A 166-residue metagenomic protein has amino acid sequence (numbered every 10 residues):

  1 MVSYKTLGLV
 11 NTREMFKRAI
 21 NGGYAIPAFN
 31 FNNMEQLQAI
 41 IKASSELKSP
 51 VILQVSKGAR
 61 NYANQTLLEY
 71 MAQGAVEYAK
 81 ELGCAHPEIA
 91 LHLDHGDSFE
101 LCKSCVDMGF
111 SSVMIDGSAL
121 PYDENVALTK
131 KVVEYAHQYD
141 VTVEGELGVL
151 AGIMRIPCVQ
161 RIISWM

Functional and structural regions predicted by a protein language model:
M1-P27, G74-V76, K80-G83: N-terminal amphipathic alpha-helix/helix-capping segment at the start of soluble metabolic enzymes
L7-I20, F29, E35-L53: N-terminal glycine-rich anion-binding loops that anchor highly charged ligand groups
N21-A25, L47-V51, C84-I89, F110-S111 (+1 more regions): Short, well-ordered coil/turn segments that N-cap beta-strands
I26-N30, V51-V55, I89-H95, V113-I115 (+1 more regions): Hydrophobic faces of well-ordered beta-strands that scaffold small-molecule active sites in alpha/beta enzyme cores
E35-Q38, Y62-E69, H95-S104, G117-T142: Active-site-adjacent beta->alpha loops and helix N-cap segments on the catalytic face of soluble alpha/beta enzymes
I41-C105: Active-site cofactor/substrate anionic-group-binding motifs, chiefly glycine- and Lys/Arg-rich phosphate-binding loops
S104-G109, E146-V159: Active-site-proximal loop/short-helix segments that contain or immediately flank catalytic acid/base residue(s)
L120-A127, A151-M166: Active-site glycine- and acidic-residue-rich loops that bind and position anionic ligands or nucleotide-like cofactors
